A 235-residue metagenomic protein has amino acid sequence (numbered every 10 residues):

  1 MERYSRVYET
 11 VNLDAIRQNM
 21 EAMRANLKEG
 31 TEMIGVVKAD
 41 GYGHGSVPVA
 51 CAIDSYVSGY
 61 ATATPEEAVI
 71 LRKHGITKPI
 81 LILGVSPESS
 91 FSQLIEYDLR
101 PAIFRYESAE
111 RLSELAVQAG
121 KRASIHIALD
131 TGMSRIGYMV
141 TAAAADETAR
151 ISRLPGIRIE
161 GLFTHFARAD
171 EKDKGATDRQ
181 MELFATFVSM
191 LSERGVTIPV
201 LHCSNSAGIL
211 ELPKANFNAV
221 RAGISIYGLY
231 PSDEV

Functional and structural regions predicted by a protein language model:
M1-R100, Y106, S113-E114, R158: A charged N-terminal "starter" segment
R3-S5, A39-A52, E114-S124, T131-V235: Active-site loop/helix belt of alpha/beta enzymes
T64, R105-Y106, L129, I224: Short secondary-structure boundary segments
R100-E110, V140-D146: Glycine-rich anion/phosphate-binding loops
